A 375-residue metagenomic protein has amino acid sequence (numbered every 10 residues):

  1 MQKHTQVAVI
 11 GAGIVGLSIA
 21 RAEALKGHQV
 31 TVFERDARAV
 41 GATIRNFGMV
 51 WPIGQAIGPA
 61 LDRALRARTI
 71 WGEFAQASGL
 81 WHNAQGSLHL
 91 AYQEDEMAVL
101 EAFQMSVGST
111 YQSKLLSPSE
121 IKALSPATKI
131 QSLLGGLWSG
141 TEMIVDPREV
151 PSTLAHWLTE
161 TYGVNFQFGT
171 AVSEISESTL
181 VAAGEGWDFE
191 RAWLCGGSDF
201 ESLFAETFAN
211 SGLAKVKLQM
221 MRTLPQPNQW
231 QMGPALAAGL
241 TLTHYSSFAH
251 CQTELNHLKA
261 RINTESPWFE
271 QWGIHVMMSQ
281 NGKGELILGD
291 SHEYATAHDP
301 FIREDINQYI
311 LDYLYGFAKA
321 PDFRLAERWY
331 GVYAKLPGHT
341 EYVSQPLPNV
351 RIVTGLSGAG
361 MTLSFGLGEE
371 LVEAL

Functional and structural regions predicted by a protein language model:
K3-T5, A182-R191: Core beta-strand elements of the Rossmann-like FAD/NAD(P) dinucleotide-binding domain in flavoenzyme oxidoreductases
T5-T31: N-terminal Rossmann-like FAD-binding beta1-loop-alpha1 element of flavoenzymes
L25-I44: Glycine-rich FAD pyrophosphate-binding loop
F47-L124, L133: Dinucleotide-binding Rossmann-like beta1-alpha1 core, especially the glycine-rich loop that anchors the ADP
D62-R63, L90-V99, L137-H156, F301-I306 (+1 more regions): Short beta-strand to alpha-helix junction loop
W138-E174, W187-R191: Helical element adjacent to the flavin cofactor pocket in flavoenzyme catalytic cores
F189-E254: Central helical "cap/lid" subdomain
G273, N281-I287, E293-L375: C-terminal catalytic lobe of FAD-dependent flavoproteins
